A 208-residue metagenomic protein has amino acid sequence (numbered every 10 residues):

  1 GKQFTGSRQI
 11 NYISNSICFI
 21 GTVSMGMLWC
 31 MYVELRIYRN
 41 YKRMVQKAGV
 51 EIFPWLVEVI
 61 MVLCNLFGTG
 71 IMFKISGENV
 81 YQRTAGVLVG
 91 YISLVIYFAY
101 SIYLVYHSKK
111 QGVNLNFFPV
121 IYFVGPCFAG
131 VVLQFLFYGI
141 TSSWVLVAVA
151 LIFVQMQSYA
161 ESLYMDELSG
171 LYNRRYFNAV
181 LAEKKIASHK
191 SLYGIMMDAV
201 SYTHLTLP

Functional and structural regions predicted by a protein language model:
G1-G6, L63-I75, V132-Q134: Juxtamembrane "helix-exit" motif on the non-cytosolic side of transmembrane helices
G1-I60: Individual alpha-helical transmembrane segments in multi-pass integral membrane proteins
L28-Y32, Y91-Q111: Alpha-helical transmembrane segments in multipass membrane proteins, preferentially the mid-helix core
W55-C64, V124-V132: Aromatic-anchored segments of alpha-helical transmembrane domains
C64-Y100, I140: Extracellular-loop-to-transmembrane junctions of the mid-late helices
Y103-L163: Interfacial "cap-and-anchor" motif at the non-cytosolic start of specific transmembrane alpha-helices
Y159-L181, M197-V200, L205: Conserved nucleotide-binding and Mg2+-coordinating catalytic segments in signaling enzymes
A182-M197: Nucleotide second-messenger and two-component phosphorelay signaling modules
